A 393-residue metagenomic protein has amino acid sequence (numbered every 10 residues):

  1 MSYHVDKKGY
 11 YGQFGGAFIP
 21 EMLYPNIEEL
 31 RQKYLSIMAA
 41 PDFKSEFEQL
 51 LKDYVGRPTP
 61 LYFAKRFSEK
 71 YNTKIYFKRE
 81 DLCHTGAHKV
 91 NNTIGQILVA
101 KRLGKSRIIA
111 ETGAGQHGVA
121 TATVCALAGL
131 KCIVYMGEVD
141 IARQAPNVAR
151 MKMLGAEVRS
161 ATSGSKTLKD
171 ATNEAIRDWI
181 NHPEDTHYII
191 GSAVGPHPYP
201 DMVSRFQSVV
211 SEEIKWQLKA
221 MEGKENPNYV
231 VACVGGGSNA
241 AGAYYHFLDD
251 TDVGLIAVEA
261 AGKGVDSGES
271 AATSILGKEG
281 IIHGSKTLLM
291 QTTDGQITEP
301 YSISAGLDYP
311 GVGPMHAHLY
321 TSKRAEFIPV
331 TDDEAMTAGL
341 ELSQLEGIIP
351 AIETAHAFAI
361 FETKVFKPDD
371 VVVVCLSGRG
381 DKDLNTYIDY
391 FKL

Functional and structural regions predicted by a protein language model:
Y3-G15, E28-K105: Positively charged, low-complexity intrinsically disordered leader regions
R79-N92, I108-G118, G164, Q207 (+5 more regions): Active-site nucleophile and cofactor-binding loops and adjacent substrate-binding regions of central metabolic enzymes
H84, A100-G137, E225-N239, L255-V258 (+1 more regions): A short, small-residue-rich loop immediately preceding and capping a beta-strand
V90-Q96, A110-A128, A142-A145, C233-Y244 (+3 more regions): Short glycine/serine/threonine-rich phosphate/pyrophosphate-binding segments that cradle anionic phosphate groups
I109, H117-A175, D266-K278, D383-K392: Active-site-proximal loop->helix
K169-D178, D185, S192-V253: Glycine-rich ThDP/TPP pyrophosphate-binding loop and its adjacent helix/strand module within ThDP-dependent enzymes
T172-I176, I180-P198, D249-D252, A257-I348 (+1 more regions): Active-site/ligand-binding loops adjacent to catalytic centers
V234, S238, G242, D332-F391: Claisen-condensing/thiolase-fold acyl-transfer catalytic domains that form or cleave C-C bonds in fatty acid
